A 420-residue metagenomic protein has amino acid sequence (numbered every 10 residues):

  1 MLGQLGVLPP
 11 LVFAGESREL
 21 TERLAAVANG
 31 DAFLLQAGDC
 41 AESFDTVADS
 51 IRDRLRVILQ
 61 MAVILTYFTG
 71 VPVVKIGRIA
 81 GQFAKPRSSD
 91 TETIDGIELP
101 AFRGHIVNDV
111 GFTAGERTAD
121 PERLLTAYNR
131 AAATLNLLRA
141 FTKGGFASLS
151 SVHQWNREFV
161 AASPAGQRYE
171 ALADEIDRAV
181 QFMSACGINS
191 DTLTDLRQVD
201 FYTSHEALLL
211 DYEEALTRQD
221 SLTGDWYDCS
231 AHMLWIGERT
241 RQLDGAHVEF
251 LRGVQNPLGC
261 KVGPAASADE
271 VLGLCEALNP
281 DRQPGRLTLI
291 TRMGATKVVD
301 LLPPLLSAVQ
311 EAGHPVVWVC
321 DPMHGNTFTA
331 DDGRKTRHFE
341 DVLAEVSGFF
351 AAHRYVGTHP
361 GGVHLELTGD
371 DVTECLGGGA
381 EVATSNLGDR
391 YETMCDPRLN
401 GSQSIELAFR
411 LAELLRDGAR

Functional and structural regions predicted by a protein language model:
M1-L34: N-terminal basic/disordered segments at the start of proteins
E19-T21, D244-H247, L274, P303-L305: Glycine-rich, charged/polar anion/phosphate-binding loops that engage phosphate groups from diverse ligands
L24-V27, I64-T66, F250-L251, A352-V356: A general structural signal for short secondary-structure junctions and capping/turn motifs
L35-C40, I76-I79, C320-M323, E366-T368: Short loop/turn segments at strand-loop or loop-helix junctions that form parts of catalytic or ligand-binding pockets
A41, A48-G294, R337, G362-H364 (+1 more regions): Active-site-facing alpha/beta catalytic cores
K85-S89, E158-P164, D300-L302, F328-D332 (+1 more regions): Short acidic, glycine/serine/threonine-rich loops at helix termini
V271, L278, R286-W318, H324-T373: Non-transmembrane, aqueous-exposed alpha-helical and coiled segments at domain scale
G369-G388: Short glycine/proline-rich, acidic loop/turn segments that cap or connect secondary-structure elements
